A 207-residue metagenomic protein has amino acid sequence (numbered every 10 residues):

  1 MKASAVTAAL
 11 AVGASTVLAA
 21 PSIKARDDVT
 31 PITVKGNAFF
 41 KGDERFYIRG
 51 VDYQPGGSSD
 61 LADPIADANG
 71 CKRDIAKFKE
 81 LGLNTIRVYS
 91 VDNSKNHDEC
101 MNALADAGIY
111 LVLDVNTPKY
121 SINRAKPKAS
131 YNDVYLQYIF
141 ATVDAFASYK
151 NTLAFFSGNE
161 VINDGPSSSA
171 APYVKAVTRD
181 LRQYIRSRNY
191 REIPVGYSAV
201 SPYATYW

Functional and structural regions predicted by a protein language model:
A3-T7, A14-E80, R179: N-terminal carbohydrate-binding accessory modules
R49-V51, N84-V88, L111-V115, L153-S157 (+1 more regions): Hydrophobic faces of well-ordered beta-strands that scaffold small-molecule active sites in alpha/beta enzyme cores
D60-F78, V134-A145, Y203-W207: Short, acidic/polar
A66-N96, M101-A103, A107-V112: Catalytic domains of carbohydrate-active enzymes, especially glycoside hydrolases
R87-D98, Y120-I122, D133, N163-D164 (+1 more regions): Acidic-and-aromatic substrate-binding clefts and catalytic sites of carbohydrate-active enzymes
K119-A141: Active-site-adjacent "subsite" loops/lids of carbohydrate-active enzymes
F140-S169, G196-S201: Active-site groove signature of glycoside hydrolases
S169-W207: Noncatalytic carbohydrate-binding groove/subsite architecture in carbohydrate-active enzymes
